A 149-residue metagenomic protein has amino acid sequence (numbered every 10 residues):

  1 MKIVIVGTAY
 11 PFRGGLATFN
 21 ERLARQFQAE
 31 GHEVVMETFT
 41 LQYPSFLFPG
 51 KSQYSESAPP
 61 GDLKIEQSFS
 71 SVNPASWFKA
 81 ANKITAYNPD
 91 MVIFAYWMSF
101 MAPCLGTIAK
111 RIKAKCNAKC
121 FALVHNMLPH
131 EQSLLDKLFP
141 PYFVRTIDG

Functional and structural regions predicted by a protein language model:
M1-V4: Extreme N-terminal starter segment of soluble prokaryotic enzymes
G7-E21, W97-A102, E131: A short, glycine/small-residue-rich beta-strand->loop->alpha-helix junction that serves as a flexible
P11-R13, R25-A86: N-terminal strand-loop element at the rim of the active site of nucleotide-sugar-dependent glycosyltransferases
G15-Q26, C104, I108, L135 (+1 more regions): Conserved alpha-helical elements of sugar-nucleotide-dependent glycosyltransferases
I65-F69, K79-P103, A118-K119: Short N-terminal targeting/anchoring amphipathic segment
C116-F121, M127-T146: Nucleotide-sugar donor phosphate/pyrophosphate-binding loop at the beta->alpha transition of glycosyltransferases
